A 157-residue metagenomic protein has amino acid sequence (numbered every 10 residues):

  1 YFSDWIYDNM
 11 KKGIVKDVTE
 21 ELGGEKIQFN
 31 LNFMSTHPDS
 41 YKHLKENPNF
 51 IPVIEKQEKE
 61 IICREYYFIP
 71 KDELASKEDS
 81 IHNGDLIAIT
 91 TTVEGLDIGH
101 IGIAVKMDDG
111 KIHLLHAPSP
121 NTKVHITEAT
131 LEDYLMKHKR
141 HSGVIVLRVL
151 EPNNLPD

Functional and structural regions predicted by a protein language model:
Y1-Y66, A88, G110, H116-S119: Acidic/His-rich structured neighborhood in mature extracellular/periplasmic domains
M10, G95-D97, K106, T122 (+1 more regions): Residues in flexible loops and secondary-structure boundaries
Y66-K77: Short alpha-helix capping/helix-loop boundary micro-motifs
S76-S80, V93-L96: Short, surface-exposed secondary-structure edge patches
S80-A88, K111-T122, I126-D157: Low-complexity, Gly/Ser/Thr/Pro-rich intrinsically disordered linker/tail segments
L86-A88, G95-L114: Catalytic nucleophile-His microenvironment captured as a short glycine-rich beta-strand/loop that brackets
